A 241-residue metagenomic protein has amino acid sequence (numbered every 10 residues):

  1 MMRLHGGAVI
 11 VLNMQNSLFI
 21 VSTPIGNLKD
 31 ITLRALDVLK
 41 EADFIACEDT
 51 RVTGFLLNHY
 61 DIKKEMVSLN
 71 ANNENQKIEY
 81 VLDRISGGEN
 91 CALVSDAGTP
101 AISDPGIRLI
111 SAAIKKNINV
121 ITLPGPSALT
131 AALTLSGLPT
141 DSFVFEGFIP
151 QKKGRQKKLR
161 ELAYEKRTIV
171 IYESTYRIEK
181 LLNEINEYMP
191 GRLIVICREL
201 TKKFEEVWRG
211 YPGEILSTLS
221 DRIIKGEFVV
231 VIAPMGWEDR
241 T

Functional and structural regions predicted by a protein language model:
M1-N13: N-terminal amphipathic/basic-hydrophobic helices that include classical n-h-c signal peptides and signal-anchor
V11-A71: Glycine-rich, flexible N-terminal cofactor/catalytic loop recognition
Q15, T168-T241: A contiguous loop/helix-start segment that scaffolds small-molecule binding in enzyme catalytic cores
S17-L18, E89-A92, T168: Loop/turn-to-beta-strand initiation segments
L39-I45, I118-I121, T168-I169: Short active-site oxyanion
L69-E74, I149-P150: Conserved helicase motor
N70, I78-S127: Glycine/small-residue-rich loop that forms an oxyanion/phosphate-binding "nest" at active or ligand-binding sites
R108-E165: Class I SAM-dependent methyltransferase SAM-binding "motif I" and its flanking Rossmann-like core
